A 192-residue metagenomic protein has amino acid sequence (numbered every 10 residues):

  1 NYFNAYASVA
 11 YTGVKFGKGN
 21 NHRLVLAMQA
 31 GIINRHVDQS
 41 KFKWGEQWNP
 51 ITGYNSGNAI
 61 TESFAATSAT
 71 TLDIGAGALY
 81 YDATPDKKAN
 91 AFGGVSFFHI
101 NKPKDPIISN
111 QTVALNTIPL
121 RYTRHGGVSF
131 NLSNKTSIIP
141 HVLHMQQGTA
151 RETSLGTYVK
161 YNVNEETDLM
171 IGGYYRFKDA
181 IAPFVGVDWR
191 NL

Functional and structural regions predicted by a protein language model:
N1, T12, Q29-I33, Y81 (+6 more regions): Outer-membrane beta-barrel pore domains and translocons
N1-T70, L169-L192: Outer-membrane beta-barrel translocator/channel fold
Y6-V14, A76-Y80, T123-V128, L155-K160: Short, well-ordered amphipathic alpha-helices
K15-R23, A83-A91, I107, L132-S137 (+1 more regions): Short loop/turn motifs that connect adjacent beta-strands in outer-membrane beta-barrel proteins
D38-G45, D105-Q111, T153-L155: Outer-membrane beta-barrel translocator domains and adjoining extracellular loop/strand segments of Gram-negative
P50-T61, P103-I108, N134-I138, N162-E166: Flexible, solvent-exposed coil segments and beta strand-coil junctions, predominantly the extracellular/periplasmic
A65-T123: Hydrophobic, aromatic-enriched interface-forming segments
N116-L192: Outer membrane beta-barrel transmembrane domains
